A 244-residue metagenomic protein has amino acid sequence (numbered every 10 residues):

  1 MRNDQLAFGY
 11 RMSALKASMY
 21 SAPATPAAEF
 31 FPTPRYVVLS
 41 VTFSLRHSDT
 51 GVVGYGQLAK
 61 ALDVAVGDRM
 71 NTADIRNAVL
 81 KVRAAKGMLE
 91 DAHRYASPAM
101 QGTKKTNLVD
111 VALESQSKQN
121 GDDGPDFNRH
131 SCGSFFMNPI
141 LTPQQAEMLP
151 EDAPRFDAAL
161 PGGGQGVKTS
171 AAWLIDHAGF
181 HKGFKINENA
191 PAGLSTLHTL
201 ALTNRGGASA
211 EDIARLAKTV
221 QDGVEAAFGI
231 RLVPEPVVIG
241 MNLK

Functional and structural regions predicted by a protein language model:
R2-E211, A227-K244: Phosphate/pyrophosphate- and phosphate-bearing ligand-binding catalytic cores of soluble enzymes
